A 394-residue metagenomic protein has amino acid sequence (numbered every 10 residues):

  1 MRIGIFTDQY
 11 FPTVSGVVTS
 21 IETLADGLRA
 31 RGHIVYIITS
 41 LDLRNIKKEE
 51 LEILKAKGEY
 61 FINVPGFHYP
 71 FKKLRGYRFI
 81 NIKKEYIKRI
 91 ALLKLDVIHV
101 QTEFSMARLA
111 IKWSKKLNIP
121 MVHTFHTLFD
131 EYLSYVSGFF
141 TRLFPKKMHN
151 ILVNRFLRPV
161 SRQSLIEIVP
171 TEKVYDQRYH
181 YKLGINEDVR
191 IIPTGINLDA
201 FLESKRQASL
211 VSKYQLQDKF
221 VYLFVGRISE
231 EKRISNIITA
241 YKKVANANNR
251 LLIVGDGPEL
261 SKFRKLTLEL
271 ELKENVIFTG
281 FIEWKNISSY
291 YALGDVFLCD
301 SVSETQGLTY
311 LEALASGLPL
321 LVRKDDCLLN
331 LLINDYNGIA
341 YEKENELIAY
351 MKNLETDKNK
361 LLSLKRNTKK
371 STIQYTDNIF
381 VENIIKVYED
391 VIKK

Functional and structural regions predicted by a protein language model:
M1-N63, I379, I385: N-terminal subdomain of nucleotide-sugar transferases
T19, F220-K243, P258-R264: A conserved mid-protein helix/loop that constitutes part of the nucleotide-sugar donor-binding site
I90, F281-I282, S289-G294: Short alpha-helical donor nucleotide-sugar binding micro-motif in glycosyltransferases
K146-K205: Donor nucleotide-sugar binding/catalytic pocket of nucleotide-sugar-dependent glycosyltransferases
K262-I282: Nucleotide-activated donor-binding/catalytic signature segment of Leloir-type glycosyltransferases, i.e., the conserved
V302: Aromatic "clamp/platform" in nucleotide-sugar-dependent glycosyltransferases that forms part of the donor/acceptor
P319-V322: Short hydrophobic beta-strand element within catalytic cores of glycosyltransferases and related nucleotide-activated
N334-N345, M351-K358: Conserved acidic donor-binding segment of nucleotide-sugar-dependent glycosyltransferases
